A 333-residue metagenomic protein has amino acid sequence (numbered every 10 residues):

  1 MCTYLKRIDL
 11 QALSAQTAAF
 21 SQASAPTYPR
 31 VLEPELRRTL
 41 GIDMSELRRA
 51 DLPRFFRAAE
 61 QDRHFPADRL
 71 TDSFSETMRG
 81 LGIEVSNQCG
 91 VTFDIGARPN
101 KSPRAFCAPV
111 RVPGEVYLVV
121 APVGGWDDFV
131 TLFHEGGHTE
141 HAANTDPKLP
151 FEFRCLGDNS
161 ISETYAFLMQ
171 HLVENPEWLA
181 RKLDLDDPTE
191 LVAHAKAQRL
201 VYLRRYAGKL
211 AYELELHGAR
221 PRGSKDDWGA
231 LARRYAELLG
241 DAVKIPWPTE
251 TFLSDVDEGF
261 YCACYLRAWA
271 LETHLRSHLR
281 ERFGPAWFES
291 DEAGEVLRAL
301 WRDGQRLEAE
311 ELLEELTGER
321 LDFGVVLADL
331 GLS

Functional and structural regions predicted by a protein language model:
M1, S45-A50, R104-E115, G136-D146 (+2 more regions): Active-site-adjacent bridging/hinge elements
M1-Y117, V123-W126, L327: Contiguous, non-catalytic segments that form substrate-binding/exosite surfaces or channel walls
C2-T3, E140-H141, L168, E190 (+2 more regions): C-terminal, non-catalytic "cap/extension" segments appended to globular domains
A18, T145, L156-L191: Post-HExxH zinc-binding segment in Zn-dependent metallohydrolases
Q61, F65, V120-D127, E152-I161 (+1 more regions): Alpha-helix capping and helix-loop boundary segments enriched in small/acidic/polar residues
Y117-L118, P150-G157, V192-A197, L253-V256: Short beta-alpha connecting loops at secondary-structure transitions that line or flank enzyme active sites
G124-A143, E163-F167: Active-site recognition of the HExxH zinc-binding catalytic motif
F151-Y165, V201, G259-R267: Active-site metal-coordination segments of metallo-dependent hydrolases
